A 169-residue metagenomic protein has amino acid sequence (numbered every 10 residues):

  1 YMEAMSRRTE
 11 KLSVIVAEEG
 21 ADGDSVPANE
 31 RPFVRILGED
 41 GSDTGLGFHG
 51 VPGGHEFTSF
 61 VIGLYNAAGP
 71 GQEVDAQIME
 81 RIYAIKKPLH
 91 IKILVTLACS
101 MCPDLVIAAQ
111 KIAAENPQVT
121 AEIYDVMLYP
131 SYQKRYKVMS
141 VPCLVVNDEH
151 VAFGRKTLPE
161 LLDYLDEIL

Functional and structural regions predicted by a protein language model:
Y1-E3, Y83-P117: Local sequence-structure signature of Cys/Sec-based thiol-disulfide redox active-site neighborhoods
Y1-F33: Oxidative protein folding and maturation machinery
E10-D22, P117-S131: Thiol-based oxidoreductase modules, predominantly thioredoxin-like and allied folds used for disulfide exchange
G20-A28, G54-E56, Y129-S131, L158: A short acidic, often aromatic-flanked loop/helix-cap motif at beta-alpha or helix-coil junctions that lines enzyme
G23-L46, R135-N147: Structural micro-motif
I36-G71, V145-L169: Non-catalytic, surface beta->alpha helical segment in thiol-disulfide oxidoreductase systems
P70-I85: Long, charged amphipathic helices and adjacent flexible linkers at domain junctions
D104, Q133-Y136: Compositionally biased, intrinsically disordered or flexible polar/acidic segments
